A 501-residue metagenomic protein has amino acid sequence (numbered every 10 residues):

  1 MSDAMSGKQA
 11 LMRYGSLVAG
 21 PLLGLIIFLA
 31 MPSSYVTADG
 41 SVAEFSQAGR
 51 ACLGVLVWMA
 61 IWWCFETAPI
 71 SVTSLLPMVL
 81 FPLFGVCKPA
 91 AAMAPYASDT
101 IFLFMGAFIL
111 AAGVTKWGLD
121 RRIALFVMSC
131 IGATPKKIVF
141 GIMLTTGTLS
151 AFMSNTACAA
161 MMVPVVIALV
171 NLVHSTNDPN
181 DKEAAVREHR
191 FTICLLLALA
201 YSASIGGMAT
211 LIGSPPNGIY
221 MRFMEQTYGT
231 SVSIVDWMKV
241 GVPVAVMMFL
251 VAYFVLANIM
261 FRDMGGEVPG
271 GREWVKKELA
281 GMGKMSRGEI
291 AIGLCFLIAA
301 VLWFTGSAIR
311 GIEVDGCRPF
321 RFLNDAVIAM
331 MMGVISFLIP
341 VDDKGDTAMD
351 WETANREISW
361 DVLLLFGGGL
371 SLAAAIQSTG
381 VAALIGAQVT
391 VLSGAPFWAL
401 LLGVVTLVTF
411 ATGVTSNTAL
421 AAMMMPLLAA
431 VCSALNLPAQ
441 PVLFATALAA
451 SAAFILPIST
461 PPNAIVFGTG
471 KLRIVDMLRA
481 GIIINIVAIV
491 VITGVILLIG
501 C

Functional and structural regions predicted by a protein language model:
S2-V36, M105, K116-L119, N155 (+5 more regions): Juxtamembrane and boundary regions of transmembrane helices in multi-pass small-molecule transporters and channels
S6-M12, A38-R50, W62-W63, A90-D99 (+5 more regions): Interfacial loop-to-helix junctions that mark the boundaries of transmembrane helices in multi-pass membrane
Y14, V18, C52-L56, S71 (+12 more regions): Hydrophobic alpha-helical transmembrane segments
T37-S41, W58, F65, S71-V186 (+2 more regions): Membrane-embedded alpha-helical segments and adjacent helix-loop junctions characteristic of multi-pass solute
S46, W58-L75, A92, T156 (+4 more regions): Flexible hinge motifs at transmembrane-helix junctions and intramembrane kinks/re-entrant loops in multi-pass membrane
A60-A68, T145-S154, A200-L211, F337-L338 (+2 more regions): Transmembrane alpha-helix interface/packing and boundary motifs in multi-pass membrane proteins, characterized by
D99-I109, A151-P164, W237-Y253, R321-M331 (+1 more regions): Alpha-helical transmembrane segments
A291, C295-A411: Transmembrane helical segments that form the transport core of multi-pass membrane transport proteins
